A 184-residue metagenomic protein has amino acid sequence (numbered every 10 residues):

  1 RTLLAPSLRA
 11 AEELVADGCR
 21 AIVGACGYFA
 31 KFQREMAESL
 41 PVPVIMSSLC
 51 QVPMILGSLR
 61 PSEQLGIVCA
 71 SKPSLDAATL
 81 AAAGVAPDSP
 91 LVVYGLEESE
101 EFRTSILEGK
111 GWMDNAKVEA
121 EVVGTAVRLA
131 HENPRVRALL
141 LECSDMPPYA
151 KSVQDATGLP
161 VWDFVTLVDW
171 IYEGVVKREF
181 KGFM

Functional and structural regions predicted by a protein language model:
R1-A25, E35-E38, L129, R135 (+3 more regions): Metallocofactor- and cofactor-centric catalytic cores in central/energy metabolism, strongly enriched
A21-F32, S48-Q51, A70-S74, E142-P148 (+1 more regions): Gly/Ser/Thr-rich loops at beta-strand to alpha-helix junctions that form or flank small-molecule/cofactor-binding
F29-F32, G124-H131, V136-A156: Hydrophobic alpha-helical
E35-L59, Q154-Y172: Short, acidic/small-residue loops that bind anionic groups at enzyme active sites
S58-L96, K177-M184: Short, glycine-/small-residue-rich phosphate/pyrophosphate-handling segment
L75, A83-N133: Active-site rim beta-loop-alpha module in soluble metabolic enzymes
E142, M146-P148, W162-M184: C-terminal functional extensions of proteins
